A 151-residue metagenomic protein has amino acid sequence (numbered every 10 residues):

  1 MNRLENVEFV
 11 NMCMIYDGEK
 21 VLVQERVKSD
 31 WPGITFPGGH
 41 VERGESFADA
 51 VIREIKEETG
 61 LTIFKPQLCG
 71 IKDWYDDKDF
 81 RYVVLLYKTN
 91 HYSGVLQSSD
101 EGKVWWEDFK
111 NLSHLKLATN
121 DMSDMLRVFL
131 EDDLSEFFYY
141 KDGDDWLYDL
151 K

Functional and structural regions predicted by a protein language model:
M1-V21, P37: Conserved N-terminal beta-strand and adjoining loop/helix that marks the start of the Nudix/MutT-like hydrolase domain
F9-N11, V83-L85, G102: Change "...and in nucleic-acid phosphodiester-cleaving endonucleases..." to "...and in nucleic-acid processing enzymes
I15, L86-N90, W106-D108: Short, well-ordered beta-strand micro-motif
K20-K56, D144-K151: Conserved Nudix-box catalytic region and its N-terminal flanking loop in Nudix hydrolases and closely related
T62-G70: A short coil-to-beta-strand element that immediately follows conserved catalytic motifs
W74-V95, D124-R127, D133: Active-site-adjacent beta-strand/loop module that shapes the phosphate/pyrophosphate-binding cleft
Q97-F129, D149-L150: NUDIX/MutT-family hydrolases
V128-K151: Charged phosphate-binding loop/patch that engages nucleotide di/tri-phosphates or the phosphate backbone of nucleic
